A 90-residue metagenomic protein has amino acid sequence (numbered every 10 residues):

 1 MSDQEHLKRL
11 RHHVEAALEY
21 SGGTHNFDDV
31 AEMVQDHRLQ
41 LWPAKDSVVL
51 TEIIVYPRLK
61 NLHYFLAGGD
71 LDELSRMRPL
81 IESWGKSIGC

Functional and structural regions predicted by a protein language model:
M1-H25: Short amphipathic alpha-helix that is part of the acyltransferase structural core
E5-K8, H12, D28, D72-P79: Generic alpha-helical secondary structure signal
E19-G22, W42-K45, D72-L74: A short linear-motif detector with a strong N-terminal bias
D29-K45: A short helix-loop-beta-strand connector motif used in the catalytic cores of GNAT acetyltransferases and, in some
V30-Q35, I54, P79, S83: Solvent-exposed interaction surfaces and binding hotspots enriched for charged
P43-I54: Conserved beta-strand in the GNAT
L59-C90: Acyl-donor binding region in acyl/amide transferases
